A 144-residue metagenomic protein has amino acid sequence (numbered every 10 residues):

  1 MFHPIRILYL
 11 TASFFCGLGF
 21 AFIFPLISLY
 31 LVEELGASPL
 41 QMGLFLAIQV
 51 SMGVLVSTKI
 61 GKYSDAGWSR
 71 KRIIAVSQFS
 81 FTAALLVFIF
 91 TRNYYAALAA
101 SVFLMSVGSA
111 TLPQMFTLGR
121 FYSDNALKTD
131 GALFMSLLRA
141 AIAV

Functional and structural regions predicted by a protein language model:
M1-V50: Helix-loop boundary and gating motifs at the non-cytosolic
F14, Y95-L112: Hydrophobic core of transmembrane alpha-helices in multi-pass small-molecule transporters, especially MFS/SLC-type
G36, W68, F90-Y95: Helix-breaking motifs and short loop linkers at transmembrane-helix boundaries and internal kinks in secondary membrane
P39-L40, N125-L138: Loop-to-transmembrane helix entry/capping segments in MFS-fold secondary transporters and related SLC/MFSD carriers
L44-G53, L138, I142: Transmembrane alpha-helical segments of major facilitator superfamily
L55-S69: Helix-to-loop junctions at the C-terminal end of transmembrane segments in multipass secondary transporters
R72-V87: Structural signature of the two symmetry-related core transmembrane helices
S109-N125: Intracellular juxtamembrane helix-capping segments at the cytosolic ends of symmetry-related transmembrane helices
